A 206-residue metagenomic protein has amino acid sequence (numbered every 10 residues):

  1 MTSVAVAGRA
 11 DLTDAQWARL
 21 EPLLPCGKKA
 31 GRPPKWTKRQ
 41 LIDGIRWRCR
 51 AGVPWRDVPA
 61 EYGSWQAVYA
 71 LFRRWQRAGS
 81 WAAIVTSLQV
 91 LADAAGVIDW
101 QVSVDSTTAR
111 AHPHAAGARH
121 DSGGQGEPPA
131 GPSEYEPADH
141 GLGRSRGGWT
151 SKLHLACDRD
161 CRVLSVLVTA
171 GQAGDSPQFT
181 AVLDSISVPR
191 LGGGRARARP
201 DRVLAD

Functional and structural regions predicted by a protein language model:
M1-D206: Short alpha-helical elements
